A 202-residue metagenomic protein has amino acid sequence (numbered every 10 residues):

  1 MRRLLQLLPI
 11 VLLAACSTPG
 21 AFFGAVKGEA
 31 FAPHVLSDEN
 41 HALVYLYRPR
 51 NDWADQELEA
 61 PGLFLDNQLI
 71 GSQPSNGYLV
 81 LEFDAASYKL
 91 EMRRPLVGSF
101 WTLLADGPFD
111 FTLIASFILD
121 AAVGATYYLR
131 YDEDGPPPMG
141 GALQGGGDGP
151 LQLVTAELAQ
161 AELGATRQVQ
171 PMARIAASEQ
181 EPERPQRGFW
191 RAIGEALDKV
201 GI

Functional and structural regions predicted by a protein language model:
M1-T18: Sec-dependent bacterial lipoprotein signal peptides
C16-I202: Short loop/turn and low-complexity linker motifs enriched in small/turn-promoting residues
